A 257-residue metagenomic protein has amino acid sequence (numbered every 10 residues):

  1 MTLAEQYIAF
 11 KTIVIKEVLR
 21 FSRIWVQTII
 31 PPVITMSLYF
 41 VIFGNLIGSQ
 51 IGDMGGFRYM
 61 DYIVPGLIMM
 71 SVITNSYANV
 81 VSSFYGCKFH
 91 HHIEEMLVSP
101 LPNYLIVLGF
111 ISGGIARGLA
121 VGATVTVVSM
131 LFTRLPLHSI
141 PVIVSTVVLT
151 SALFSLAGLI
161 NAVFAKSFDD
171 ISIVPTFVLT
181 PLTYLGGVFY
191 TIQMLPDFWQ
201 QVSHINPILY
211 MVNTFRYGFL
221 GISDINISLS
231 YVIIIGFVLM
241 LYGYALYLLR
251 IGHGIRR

Functional and structural regions predicted by a protein language model:
M1-V33: Aromatic- and glycine-rich beta-strand/loop motifs that create alpha-glucan
F21, T183-M240: Membrane-interfacial helix-loop-helix junctions in multi-pass membrane proteins
R23-S49, I63-T74, T180, I233-M240: Hydrophobic alpha-helical transmembrane segments of multi-pass membrane transport/permease proteins
I24-Q27, Y62-G66, I73-A78, L108-F110 (+4 more regions): Short alpha-helical transmembrane interface motifs in multi-pass membrane proteins
I30-I34, S167-G186: Pore- or pathway-lining transmembrane helices of multi-pass membrane proteins that form conduits for solutes/ions
I34-Y39, M60-S129, G158, T176-F177 (+1 more regions): Hydrophobic alpha-helical transmembrane segments of multi-pass membrane transport proteins
N103, V107-P175, I222-L246: Alpha-helical transmembrane segments and their short interhelical loops
L249-R257: Short cytosolic juxtamembrane segments of multi-pass membrane proteins
